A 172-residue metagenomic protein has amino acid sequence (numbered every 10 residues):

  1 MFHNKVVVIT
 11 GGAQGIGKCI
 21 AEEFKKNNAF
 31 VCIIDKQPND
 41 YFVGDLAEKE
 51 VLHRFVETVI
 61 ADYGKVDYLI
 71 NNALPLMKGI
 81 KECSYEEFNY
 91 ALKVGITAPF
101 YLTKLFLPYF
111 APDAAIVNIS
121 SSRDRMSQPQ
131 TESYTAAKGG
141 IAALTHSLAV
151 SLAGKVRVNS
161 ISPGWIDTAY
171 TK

Functional and structural regions predicted by a protein language model:
F2-V31: Canonical Rossmann dinucleotide-binding motif of NAD(H)/NADP(H)-dependent dehydrogenases/reductases, specifically
N72-M77: Conserved NAD(P)H cofactor-binding loop of Rossmann-fold oxidoreductase domains
G79-L92: Substrate-binding pocket helix/loop in short-chain dehydrogenase/reductase
K81, M126-E132: Active-site loop immediately N-terminal to the catalytic Tyr-X3-Lys motif of short-chain dehydrogenase/reductase
T103, A137, T145: Active-site helix of classical SDR
P108, V150-G154: Alpha-helical segment proximal to the catalytic Tyr-Lys
S121: Residue(s) in the substrate-gating loop at a strand-loop-helix junction that position the organic substrate next
